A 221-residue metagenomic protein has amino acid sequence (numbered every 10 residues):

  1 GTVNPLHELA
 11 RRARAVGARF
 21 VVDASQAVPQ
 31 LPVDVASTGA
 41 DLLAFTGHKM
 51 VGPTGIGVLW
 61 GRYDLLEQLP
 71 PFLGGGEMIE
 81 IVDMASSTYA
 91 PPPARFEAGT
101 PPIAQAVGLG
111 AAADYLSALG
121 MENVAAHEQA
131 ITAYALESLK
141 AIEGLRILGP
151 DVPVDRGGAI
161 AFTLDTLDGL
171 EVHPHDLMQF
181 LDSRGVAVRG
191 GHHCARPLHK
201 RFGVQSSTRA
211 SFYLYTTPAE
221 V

Functional and structural regions predicted by a protein language model:
G1-V221: Pyridoxal 5′-phosphate
